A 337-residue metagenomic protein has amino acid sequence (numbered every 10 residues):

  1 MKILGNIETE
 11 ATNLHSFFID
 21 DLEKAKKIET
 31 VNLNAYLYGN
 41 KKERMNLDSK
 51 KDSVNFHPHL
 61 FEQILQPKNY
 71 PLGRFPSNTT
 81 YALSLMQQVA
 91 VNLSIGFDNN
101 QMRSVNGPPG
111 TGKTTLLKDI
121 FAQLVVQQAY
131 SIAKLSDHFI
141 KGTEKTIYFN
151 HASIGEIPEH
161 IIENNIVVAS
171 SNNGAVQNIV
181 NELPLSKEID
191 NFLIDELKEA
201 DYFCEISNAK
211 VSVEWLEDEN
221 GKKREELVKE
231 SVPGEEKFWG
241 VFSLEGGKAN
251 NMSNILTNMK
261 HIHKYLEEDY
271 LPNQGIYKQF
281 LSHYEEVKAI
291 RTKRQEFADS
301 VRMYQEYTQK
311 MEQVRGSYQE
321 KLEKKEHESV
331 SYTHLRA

Functional and structural regions predicted by a protein language model:
M1-I19, K141-N173, Q177-E312: Extended charged low-complexity segments that act as oligomerization/scaffolding linkers
M1-Q88, Y130, K134: Pre-P-loop entry segment of helicase/translocase ATPase cores
L93-M102, E159: Phosphate-binding P-loop
V105: Hydrophobic anchor at the beta1->P-loop junction of P-loop NTPases
G110: Walker A (P-loop) phosphate-binding loop of P-loop NTPases
K113: Conserved lysine of the Walker
L116: Hydrophobic positions on the alpha1 helix immediately C-terminal to the Walker A/P-loop
T333-A337: Conserved small/polar residues in nucleotide/adenosyl-binding loops
